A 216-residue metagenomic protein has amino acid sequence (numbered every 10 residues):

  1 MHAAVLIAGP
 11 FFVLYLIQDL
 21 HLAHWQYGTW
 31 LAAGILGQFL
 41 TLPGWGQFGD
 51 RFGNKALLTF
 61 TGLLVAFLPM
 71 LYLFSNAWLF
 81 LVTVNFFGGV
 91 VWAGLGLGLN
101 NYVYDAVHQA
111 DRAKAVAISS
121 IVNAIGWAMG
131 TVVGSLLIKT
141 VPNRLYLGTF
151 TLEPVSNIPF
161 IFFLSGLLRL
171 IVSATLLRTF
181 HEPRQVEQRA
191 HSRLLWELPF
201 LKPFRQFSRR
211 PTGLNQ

Functional and structural regions predicted by a protein language model:
P10-Y27: Short amphipathic helix-loop junctions that connect adjacent transmembrane helices in Major Facilitator Superfamily/SLC
H24-W25, V107-V122: Loop-to-transmembrane helix entry/capping segments in MFS-fold secondary transporters and related SLC/MFSD carriers
I35-P43, W127-A128: Residue-level signature of mid-helix packing/kink "hotspots" within the transmembrane helices of 12-pass Major
L40-G53, I138: Helix-to-loop junctions at the C-terminal end of transmembrane segments in multipass secondary transporters
A56-L71, G166: Structural signature of the two symmetry-related core transmembrane helices
L71-N85: Helix-loop junctions at membrane interfaces in 12-TM secondary transporters
G94-H108: Intracellular juxtamembrane helix-capping segments at the cytosolic ends of symmetry-related transmembrane helices
M129-P154: Transmembrane alpha-helix termini and helix-breaking/packing motifs in multi-pass membrane transporters
